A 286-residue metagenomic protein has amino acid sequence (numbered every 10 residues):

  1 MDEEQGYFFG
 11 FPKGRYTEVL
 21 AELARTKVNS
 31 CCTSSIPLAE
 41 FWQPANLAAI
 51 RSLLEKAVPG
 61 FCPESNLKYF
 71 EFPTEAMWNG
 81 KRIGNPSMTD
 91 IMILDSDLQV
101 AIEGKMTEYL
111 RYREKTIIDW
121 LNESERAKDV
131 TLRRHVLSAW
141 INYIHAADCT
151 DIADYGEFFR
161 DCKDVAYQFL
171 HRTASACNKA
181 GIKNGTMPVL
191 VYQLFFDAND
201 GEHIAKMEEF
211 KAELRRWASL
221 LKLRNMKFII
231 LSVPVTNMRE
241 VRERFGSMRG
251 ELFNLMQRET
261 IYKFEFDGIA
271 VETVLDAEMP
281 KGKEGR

Functional and structural regions predicted by a protein language model:
M1-A49: Charged, often low-complexity linker/regulatory segments
W42-P63: Compact soluble domain cores
E64-S96, E108: Active-site metal-binding core of divalent-cation-utilizing nuclease and nuclease-like domains
G84-S87, D97, R160, D164-A174 (+1 more regions): Short, well-structured alpha-helical interface segments that form or flank functional binding sites
S87-T89, V100, P188: Residue-level detector of short, conserved catalytic/binding motifs and their immediate flanks
M92-A101, A180, N184: Active-site beta-strand-loop-beta-strand hairpin of nuclease catalytic cores that positions key catalytic residues
M106-L194: Catalytic cores of nucleic-acid endonucleases
Q168-R286: Non-catalytic C-terminal interaction segments of nucleic acid-processing enzymes
